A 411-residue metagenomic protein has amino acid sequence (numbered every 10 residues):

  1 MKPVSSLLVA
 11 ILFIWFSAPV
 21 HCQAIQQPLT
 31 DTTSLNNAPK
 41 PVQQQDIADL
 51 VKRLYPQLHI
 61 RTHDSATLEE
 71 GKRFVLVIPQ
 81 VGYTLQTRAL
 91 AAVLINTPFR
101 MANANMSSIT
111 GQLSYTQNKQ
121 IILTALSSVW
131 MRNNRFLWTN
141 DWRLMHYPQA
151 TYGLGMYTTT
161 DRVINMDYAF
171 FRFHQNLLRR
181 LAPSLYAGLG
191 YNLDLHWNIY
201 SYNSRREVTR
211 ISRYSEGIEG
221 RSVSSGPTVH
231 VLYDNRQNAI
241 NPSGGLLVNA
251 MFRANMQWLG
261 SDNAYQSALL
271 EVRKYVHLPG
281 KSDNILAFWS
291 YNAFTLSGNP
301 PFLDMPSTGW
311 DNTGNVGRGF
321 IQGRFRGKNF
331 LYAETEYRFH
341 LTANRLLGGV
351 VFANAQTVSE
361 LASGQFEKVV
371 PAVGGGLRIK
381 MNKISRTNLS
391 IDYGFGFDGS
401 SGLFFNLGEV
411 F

Functional and structural regions predicted by a protein language model:
M1-T32: Bacterial Sec-dependent N-terminal signal peptides
I25-T139, G217-S243, K328, L341-G348 (+3 more regions): Outer-membrane beta-barrel initiation region
D31, L35-D64, G71-R73, Q149-G280 (+1 more regions): Transmembrane beta-strand segments of outer-membrane beta-barrel domains in Gram-negative and organellar OMPs
T67-V77, V81-V223, R324, T387-S390 (+1 more regions): Gram-negative/organellar outer-membrane beta-barrel architecture
V75, A91-V93, I121-A125, A169-Q175 (+8 more regions): Hydrophobic, lipid-facing positions within transmembrane beta-strands of outer-membrane proteins
V75-V77, S107-G111, F136-N140, L185-L189 (+8 more regions): Transmembrane beta-strands of outer-membrane beta-barrel proteins
N198, Y202-G226, K281-D283, P301 (+4 more regions): Outer-membrane beta-barrel transmembrane domain signature
N238-T342, L347: C-terminal outer-membrane beta-barrel translocator/porin domains of Gram-negative envelope proteins and their
